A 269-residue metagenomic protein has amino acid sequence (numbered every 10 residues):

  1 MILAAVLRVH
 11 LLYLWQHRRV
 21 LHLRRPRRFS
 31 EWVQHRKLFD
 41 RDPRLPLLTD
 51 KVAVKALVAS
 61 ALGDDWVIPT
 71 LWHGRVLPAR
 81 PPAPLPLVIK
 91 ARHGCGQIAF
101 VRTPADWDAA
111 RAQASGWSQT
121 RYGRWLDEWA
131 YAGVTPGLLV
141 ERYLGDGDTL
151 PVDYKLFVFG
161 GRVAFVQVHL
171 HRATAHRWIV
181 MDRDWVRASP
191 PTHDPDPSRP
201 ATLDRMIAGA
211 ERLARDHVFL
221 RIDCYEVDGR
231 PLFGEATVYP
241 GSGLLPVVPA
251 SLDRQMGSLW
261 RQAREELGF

Functional and structural regions predicted by a protein language model:
M1-D42: Membrane-proximal basic amphipathic "stem/tether" segments
R27, D228-F269: C-terminal active-site "lid" helix and adjoining low-complexity regulatory extension at the edge of ATP-using catalytic
F39-R41, L48-V152, G160: Active-site nucleotide/adenylate-binding loops and adjacent lid/helix of ATP-dependent enzymes
A99, P151, R177-D196, A210 (+4 more regions): C-terminal and inter-domain tail/linker signature
A99-V101, T149-K155, F165-L170, H176-V180: A short secondary-structure junction signal
T103-Y122, A175-P195: Glycine-rich, pocket-lining loop/helix-strand segments that form or immediately flank
G133-V134, W178-F233: A long amphipathic alpha-helix within ATP-dependent nucleotide-binding catalytic cores
V152-H169, I222, L232-T237, V247: Beta-strand scaffold of nucleotide-dependent catalytic cores
